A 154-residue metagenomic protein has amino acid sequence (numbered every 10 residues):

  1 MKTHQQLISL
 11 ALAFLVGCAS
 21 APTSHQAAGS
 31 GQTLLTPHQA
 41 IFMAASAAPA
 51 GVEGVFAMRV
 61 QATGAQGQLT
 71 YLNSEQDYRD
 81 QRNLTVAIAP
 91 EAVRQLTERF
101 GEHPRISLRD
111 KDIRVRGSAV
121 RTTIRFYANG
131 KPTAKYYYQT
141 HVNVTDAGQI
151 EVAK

Functional and structural regions predicted by a protein language model:
M1-I8: Bacterial N-terminal signal peptides that target proteins for export
P22: Acidic two-metal-ion nuclease catalytic site recognized across multiple nuclease folds, prominently DnaQ/RNase D-T
H25-K154: OB-fold single-stranded nucleic acid-binding module
